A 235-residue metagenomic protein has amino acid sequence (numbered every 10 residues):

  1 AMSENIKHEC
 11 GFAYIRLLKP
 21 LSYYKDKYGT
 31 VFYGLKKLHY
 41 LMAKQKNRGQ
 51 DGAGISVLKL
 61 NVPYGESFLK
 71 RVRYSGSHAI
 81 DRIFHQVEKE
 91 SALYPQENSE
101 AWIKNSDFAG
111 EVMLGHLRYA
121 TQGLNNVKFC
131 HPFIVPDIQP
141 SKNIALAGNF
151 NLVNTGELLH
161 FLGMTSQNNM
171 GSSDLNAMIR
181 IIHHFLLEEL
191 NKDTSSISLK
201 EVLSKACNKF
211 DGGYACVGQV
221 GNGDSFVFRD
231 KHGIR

Functional and structural regions predicted by a protein language model:
M2-R235: Conserved short alpha-helical segments that host acidic/polar catalytic motifs at enzyme active sites
